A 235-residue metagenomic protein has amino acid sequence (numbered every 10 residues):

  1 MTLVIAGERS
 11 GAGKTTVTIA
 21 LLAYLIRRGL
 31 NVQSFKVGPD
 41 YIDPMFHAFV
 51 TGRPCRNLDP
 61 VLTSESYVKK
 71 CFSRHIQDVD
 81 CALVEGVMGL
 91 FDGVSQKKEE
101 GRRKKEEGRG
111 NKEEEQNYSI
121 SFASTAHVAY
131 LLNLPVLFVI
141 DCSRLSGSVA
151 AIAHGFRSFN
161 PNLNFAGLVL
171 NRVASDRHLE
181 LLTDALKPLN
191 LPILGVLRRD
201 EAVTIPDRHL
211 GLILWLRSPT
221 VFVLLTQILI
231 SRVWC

Functional and structural regions predicted by a protein language model:
T2-K97, E114-L131, I140-L163, D176-E180: ATP-dependent carboxylate-amine ligase catalytic core
Q96-S119, S231-W234: Short, basic, low-complexity termini and linkers enriched in Ser/Thr/Gly/Pro that act as targeting/leader peptides
V136-V139, L194-V196: Short hydrophobic alpha-helical runs that function as membrane-insertion/retention elements
F138-D141, V169-N171: Conserved beta-strand segments of the P-loop GTPase G domain that flank and frequently precede/overlap
S146-C235: Internal gly/pro-rich beta-alpha loop/helix module that stabilizes soluble enzyme cofactors or their anionic handles
